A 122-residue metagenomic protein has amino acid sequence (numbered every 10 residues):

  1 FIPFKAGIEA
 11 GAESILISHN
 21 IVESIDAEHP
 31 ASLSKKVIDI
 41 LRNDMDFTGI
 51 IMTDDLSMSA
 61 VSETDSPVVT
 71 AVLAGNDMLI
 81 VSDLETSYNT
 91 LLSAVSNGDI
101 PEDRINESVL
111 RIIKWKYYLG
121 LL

Functional and structural regions predicted by a protein language model:
F1-S96, I100-R104, R111: Second-shell residues forming the walls of enzyme active-site clefts
K116-L122: A short C-terminal boundary segment appended to hydrolase-like catalytic domains
